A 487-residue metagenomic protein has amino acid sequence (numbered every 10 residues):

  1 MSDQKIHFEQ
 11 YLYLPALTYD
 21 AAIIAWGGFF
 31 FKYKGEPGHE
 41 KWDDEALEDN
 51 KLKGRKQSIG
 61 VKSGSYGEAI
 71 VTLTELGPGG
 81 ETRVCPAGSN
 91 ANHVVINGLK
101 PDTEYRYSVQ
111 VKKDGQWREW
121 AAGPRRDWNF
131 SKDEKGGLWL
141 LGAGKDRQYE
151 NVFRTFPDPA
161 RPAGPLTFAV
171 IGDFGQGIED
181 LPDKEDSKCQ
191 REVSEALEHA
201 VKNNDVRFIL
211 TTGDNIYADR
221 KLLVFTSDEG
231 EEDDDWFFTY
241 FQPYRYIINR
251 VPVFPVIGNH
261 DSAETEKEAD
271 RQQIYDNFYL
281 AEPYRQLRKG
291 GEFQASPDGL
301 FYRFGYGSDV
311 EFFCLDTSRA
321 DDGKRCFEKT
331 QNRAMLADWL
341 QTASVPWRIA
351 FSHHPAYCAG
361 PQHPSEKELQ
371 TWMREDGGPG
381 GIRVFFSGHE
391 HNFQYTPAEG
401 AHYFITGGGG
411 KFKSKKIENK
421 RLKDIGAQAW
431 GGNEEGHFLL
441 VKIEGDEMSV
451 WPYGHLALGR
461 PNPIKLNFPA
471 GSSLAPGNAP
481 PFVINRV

Functional and structural regions predicted by a protein language model:
M1-Q190, S194-D205, E434-E435, L440-V487: Acidic, histidine-bearing metal-coordination/catalytic regions of metal-dependent phosphoesterases
Y13, D49, I70, G80-R83 (+5 more regions): Extended active-site neighborhood of metal-dependent phosphoesterases/phosphodiesterases
P165-L166, R207, V310, W347-I349: Alpha/beta-hydrolase fold active-site loops
F168-V170, I209-T211, P255-V256, A350 (+1 more regions): Residue-level marker for buried hydrophobic side chains located in beta-strands that build the well-ordered beta-sheet
D173, G213-D214, G258-N259, L315 (+2 more regions): Active-site glycine-centered loops adjacent to acidic/histidine catalytic or metal-binding residues that shape
Q176, I216-Y217, D261, A356 (+1 more regions): Short active-site segment of divalent metal-dependent hydrolases/proteases that encodes the spacing between
V201-R220: Active-site metal-binding motif and surrounding structural segment of the metallo-beta-lactamase
G213, A343-G360: Short acidic, glycine-rich surface-loop motifs adjacent to enzyme active sites
